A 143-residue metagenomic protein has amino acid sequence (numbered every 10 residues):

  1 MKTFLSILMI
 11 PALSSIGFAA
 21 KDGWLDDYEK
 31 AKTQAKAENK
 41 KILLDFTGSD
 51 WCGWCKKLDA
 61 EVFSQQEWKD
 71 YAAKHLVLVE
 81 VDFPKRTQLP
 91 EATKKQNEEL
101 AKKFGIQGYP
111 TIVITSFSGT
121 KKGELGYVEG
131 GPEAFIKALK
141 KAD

Functional and structural regions predicted by a protein language model:
M1-L5: Positively charged n-region of N-terminal signal peptides that target proteins for export
S6-S15: Bacterial N-terminal signal peptides
S15-K21: Sec/Tat signal peptide C-region and signal peptidase I cleavage site
W24-L25, Q65-K95: Thiol-based oxidoreductase modules, predominantly thioredoxin-like and allied folds used for disulfide exchange
L25-I42, A72: A short beta-strand-turn-helix
N39, T47-W51, G108: Short pre-active-site segment immediately N-terminal to redox-active cysteine/selenocysteine motifs in thiol-based
T47-F63: Conserved redox-active cysteine motifs that mediate thiol-disulfide chemistry, especially di-cysteine Cys-X(1-2)-Cys
K103, Q107-D143: Non-catalytic, surface beta->alpha helical segment in thiol-disulfide oxidoreductase systems
